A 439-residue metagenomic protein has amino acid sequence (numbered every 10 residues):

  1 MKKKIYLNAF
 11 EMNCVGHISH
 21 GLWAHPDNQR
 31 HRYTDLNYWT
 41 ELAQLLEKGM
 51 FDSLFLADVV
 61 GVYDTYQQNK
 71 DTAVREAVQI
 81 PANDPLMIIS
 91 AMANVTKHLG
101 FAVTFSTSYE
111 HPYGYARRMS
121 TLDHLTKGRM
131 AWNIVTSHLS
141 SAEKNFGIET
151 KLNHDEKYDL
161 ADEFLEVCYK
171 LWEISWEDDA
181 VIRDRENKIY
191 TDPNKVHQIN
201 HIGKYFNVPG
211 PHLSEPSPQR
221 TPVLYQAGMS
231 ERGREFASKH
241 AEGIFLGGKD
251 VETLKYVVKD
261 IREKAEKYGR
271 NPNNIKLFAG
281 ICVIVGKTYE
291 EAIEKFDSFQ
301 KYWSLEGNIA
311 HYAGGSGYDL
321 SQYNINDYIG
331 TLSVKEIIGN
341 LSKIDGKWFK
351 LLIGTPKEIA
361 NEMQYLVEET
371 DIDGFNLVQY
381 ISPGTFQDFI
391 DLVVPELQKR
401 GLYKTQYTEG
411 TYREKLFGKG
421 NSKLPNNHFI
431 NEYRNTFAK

Functional and structural regions predicted by a protein language model:
M1-V95, Q219-P222, H428-K439: N-terminal beta1-alpha1-beta2 module of alpha/beta enzyme domains
K2, E47-K48, S90-K97, D123-R129 (+2 more regions): Acidic (Asp/Glu)-rich catalytic clusters
K2-I18, D155-Q219, E252-Y256, E263-V367 (+1 more regions): An alpha-helical appendage that flanks or caps ligand/catalytic pockets
I5-A9, L54-L56, L99-F105, G128-I134 (+4 more regions): Hydrophobic faces of well-ordered beta-strands that scaffold small-molecule active sites in alpha/beta enzyme cores
L7, L46, M50, M92 (+8 more regions): Conserved, mostly hydrophobic/aromatic
E11, N28-D35, I88-Q219: Hydrophobic, small-residue-rich alpha-helical packing segments that form membrane-like cores
Y33-L46, Q226-F236, T355-E368: Short, acidic/polar
N69-F101, E266-Y268, F389-T405: Alpha-helix-loop-beta-strand connector modules within alpha/beta enzyme cores
